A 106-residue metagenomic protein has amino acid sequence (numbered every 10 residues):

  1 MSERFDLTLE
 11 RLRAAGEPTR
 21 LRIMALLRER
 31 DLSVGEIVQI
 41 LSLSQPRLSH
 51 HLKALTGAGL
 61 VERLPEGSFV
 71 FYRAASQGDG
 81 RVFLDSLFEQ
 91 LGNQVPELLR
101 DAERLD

Functional and structural regions predicted by a protein language model:
M1-D6, G78-D106: Amphipathic alpha-helical dimerization/coiled-coil segments that flank or bridge DNA-binding/regulatory modules
S2, D6-R47, F69-D79: N-terminal helix-turn-helix DNA-binding core of bacterial DNA-binding proteins
D31, L41, L52, L91 (+1 more regions): Short amphipathic alpha-helical/adjacent loop interface patches that line ligand and macromolecule-binding sites
Q39, H50, T56-G57: Alpha-helical residues within the helix-turn-helix
L48-S49, L64: Small-residue-rich alpha-helical segments with characteristic i,i+4
K53, S68, V82-D85: N-terminal, well-ordered alpha-helical segments
G57-E66, R73-A75: Beta-hairpin "wing" of winged helix-turn-helix
